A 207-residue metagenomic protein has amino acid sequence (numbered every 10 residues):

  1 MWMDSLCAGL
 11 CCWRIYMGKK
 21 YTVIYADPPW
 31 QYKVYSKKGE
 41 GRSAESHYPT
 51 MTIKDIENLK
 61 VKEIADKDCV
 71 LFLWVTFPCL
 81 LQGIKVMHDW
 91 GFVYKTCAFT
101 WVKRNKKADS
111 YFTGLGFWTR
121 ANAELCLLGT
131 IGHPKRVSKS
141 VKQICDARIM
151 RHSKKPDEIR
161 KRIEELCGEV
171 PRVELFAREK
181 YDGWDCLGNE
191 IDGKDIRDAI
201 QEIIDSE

Functional and structural regions predicted by a protein language model:
W2, L6-E207: Class I S-adenosyl-L-methionine-dependent methyltransferase catalytic core
